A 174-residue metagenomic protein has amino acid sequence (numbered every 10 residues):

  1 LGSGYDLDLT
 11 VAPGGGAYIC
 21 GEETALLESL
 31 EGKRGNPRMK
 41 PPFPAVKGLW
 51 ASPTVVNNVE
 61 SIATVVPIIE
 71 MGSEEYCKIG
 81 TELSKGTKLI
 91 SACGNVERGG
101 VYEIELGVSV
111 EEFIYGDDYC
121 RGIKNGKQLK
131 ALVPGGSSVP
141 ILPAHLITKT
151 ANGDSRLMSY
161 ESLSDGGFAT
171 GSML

Functional and structural regions predicted by a protein language model:
L1-G4, G80, N95, I147-L174: Ferredoxin-type iron-sulfur electron-transfer modules in oxidoreductases and energy-metabolism complexes
L1-L106, G122: Hydrophobic alpha-helical positions that pack around
L7-L9, I123-S159: Terminal amphipathic helices with adjacent charged low-complexity linkers/tails
Y18, E23, S109, S137-S138 (+1 more regions): Gly/Ser/Thr-rich beta-alpha loop segments that engage phosphate groups in nucleotides
L30, P41, G116, A144-H145: N-terminal low-complexity, intrinsically disordered patches enriched in charged
V66, C93, Y115, K130-V133 (+2 more regions): Generic hydrophobic alpha-helical scaffold/packing signal
L106-K124: Short amphipathic, charge-patterned alpha-helical segments
